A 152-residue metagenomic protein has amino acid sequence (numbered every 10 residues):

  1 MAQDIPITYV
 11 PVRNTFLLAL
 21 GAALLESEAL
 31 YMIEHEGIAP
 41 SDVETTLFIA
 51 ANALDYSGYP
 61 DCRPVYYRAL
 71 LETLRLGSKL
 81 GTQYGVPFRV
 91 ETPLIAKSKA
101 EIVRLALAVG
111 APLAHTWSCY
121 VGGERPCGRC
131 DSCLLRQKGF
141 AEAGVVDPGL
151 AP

Functional and structural regions predicted by a protein language model:
M1-P152: Nucleotide-activated chemistry modules centered on ATP-dependent adenylation/adenylyltransferase
